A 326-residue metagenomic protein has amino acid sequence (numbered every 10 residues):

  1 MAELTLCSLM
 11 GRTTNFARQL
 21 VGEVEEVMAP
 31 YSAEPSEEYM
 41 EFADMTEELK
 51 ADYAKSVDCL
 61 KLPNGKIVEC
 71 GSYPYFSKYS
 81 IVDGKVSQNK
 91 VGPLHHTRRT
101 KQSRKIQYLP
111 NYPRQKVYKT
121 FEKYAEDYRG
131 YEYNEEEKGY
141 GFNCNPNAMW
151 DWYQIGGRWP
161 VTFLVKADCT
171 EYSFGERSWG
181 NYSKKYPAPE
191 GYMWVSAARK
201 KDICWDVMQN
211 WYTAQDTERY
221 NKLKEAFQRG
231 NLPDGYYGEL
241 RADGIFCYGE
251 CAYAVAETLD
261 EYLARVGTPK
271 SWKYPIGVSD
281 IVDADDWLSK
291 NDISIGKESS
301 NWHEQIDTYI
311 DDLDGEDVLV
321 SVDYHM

Functional and structural regions predicted by a protein language model:
M1-T308, D312, M326: Acidic (Asp/Glu-rich) sequence patches and key acidic residues that form negatively charged surfaces used
E316-M326: C-terminal or internal capping secondary-structure element at the end of a domain, subdomain, or sheet
